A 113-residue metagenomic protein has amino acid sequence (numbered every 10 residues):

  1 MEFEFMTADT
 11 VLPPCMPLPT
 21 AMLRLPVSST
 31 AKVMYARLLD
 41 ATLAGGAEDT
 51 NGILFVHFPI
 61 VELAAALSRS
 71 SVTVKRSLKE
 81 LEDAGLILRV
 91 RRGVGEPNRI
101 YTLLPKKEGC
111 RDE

Functional and structural regions predicted by a protein language model:
M1-F5, K106-E113: Charged low-complexity intrinsically disordered patches
M1-V61: Short recognition helix of helix-turn-helix/winged-helix DNA-binding domains
C15-P19, R99, K107: Intrinsically disordered, low-complexity segments enriched in proline/serine/threonine
M34, S77, E108-G109: Residue-level detector of intrinsically disordered/flexible regions characterized by low predicted structural confidence
T42-L104: Winged helix-turn-helix DNA-binding recognition segment
